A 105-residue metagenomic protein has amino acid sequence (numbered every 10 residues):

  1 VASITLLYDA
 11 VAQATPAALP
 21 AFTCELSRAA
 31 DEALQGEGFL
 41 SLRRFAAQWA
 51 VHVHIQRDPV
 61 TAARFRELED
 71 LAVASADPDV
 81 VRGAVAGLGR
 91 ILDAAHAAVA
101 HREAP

Functional and structural regions predicted by a protein language model:
V1-D31: Short terminal alpha-helical segments
S3-L7, D58, D77-V80: Intrinsic-disorder/low-complexity, polar/charged segments
P16, Q35-F39, A74-V81: Charged, low-complexity interaction regions
L26, A46-W49, L88-L92: Short amphipathic alpha-helical coiled-coil/interface segments
G36-E69: Short, charged early-sequence alpha-helical segments and their helix-coil boundaries
A62-P105: Amphipathic alpha-helical binding modules
